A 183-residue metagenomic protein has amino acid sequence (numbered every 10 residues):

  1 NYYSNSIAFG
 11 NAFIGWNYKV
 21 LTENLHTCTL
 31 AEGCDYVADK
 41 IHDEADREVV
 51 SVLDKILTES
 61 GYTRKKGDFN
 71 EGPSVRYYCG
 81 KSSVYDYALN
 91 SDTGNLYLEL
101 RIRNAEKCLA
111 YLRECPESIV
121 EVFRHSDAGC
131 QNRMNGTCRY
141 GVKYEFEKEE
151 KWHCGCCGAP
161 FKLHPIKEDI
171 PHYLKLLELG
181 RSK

Functional and structural regions predicted by a protein language model:
N5-D86, D92-N95, H125: Charge-rich, low-complexity N-terminal segments
L53, L163-P165: Phosphate-binding beta-loop-alpha motif at adenosine-nucleotide cofactor sites
D68-P160, E168-K183: Short, conserved beta-strand/beta-arch hydrophobic-aromatic motifs that form part of recognition grooves or interface
